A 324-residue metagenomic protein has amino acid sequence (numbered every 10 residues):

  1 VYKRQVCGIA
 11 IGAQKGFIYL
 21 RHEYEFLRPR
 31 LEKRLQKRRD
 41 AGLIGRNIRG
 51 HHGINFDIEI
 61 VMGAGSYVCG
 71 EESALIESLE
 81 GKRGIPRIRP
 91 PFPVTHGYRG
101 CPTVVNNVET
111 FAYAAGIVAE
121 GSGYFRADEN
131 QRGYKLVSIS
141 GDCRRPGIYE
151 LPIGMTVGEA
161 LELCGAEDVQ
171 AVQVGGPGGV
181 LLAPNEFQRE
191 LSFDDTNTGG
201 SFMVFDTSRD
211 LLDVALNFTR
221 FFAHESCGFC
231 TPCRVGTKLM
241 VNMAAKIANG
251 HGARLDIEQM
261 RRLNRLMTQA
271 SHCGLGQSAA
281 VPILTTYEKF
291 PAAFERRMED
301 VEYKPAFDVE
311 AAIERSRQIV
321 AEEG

Functional and structural regions predicted by a protein language model:
V1-Y2: Short, small-residue-biased leader/transition segments that mark boundaries at the very start of proteins
V6, I88-G116, Q173, P177 (+2 more regions): Short, conserved aromatic-histidine micro-motifs
V6-H22, E167-V172: Glycine-rich phosphate/pyrophosphate-binding loops and their adjacent beta-strand/loop elements at enzyme active sites
K15-G16, L20-Y24, P29-H51, S192-G324: Ferredoxin-type iron-sulfur electron-transfer modules in oxidoreductases and energy-metabolism complexes
E25, G141-D142, C164-A166, Q170-R189: Short acidic beta-strand-loop surface patches of small beta-rich interaction domains
R28-I153, C164-A166: Hydrophobic alpha-helical positions that pack around
E77-S78, L161-E162, I283-T285: Short hydrophobic alpha-helical segments that form membrane-spanning helices or hydrophobic packing faces of helical
M155-E159: Short, structural beta-strand-to-alpha-helix junction motif
